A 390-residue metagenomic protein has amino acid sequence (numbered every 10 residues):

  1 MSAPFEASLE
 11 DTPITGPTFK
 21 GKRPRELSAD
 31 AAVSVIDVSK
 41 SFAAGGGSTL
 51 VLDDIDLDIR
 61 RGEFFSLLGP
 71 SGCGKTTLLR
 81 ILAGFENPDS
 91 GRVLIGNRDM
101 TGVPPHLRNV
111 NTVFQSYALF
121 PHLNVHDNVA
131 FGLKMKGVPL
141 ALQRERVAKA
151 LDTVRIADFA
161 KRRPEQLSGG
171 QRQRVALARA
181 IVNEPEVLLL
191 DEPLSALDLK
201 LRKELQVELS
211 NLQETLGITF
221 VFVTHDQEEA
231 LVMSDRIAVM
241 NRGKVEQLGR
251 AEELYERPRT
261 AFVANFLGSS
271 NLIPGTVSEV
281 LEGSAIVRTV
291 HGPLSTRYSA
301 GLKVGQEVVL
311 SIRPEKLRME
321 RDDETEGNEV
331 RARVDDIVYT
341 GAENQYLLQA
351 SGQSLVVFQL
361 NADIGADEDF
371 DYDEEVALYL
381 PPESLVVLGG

Functional and structural regions predicted by a protein language model:
S2-R25, S270, E279-G390: Non-catalytic connector elements of ABC transporters
L68-P70: The feature captures the beta-strand-to-loop junction immediately N-terminal to the Walker
A83: Helix-to-loop junction immediately C-terminal to a conserved catalytic motif
D89-R92, L142, R242, P274: Conserved coupling/switch loops of ABC nucleotide-binding domains, chiefly the family-specific signature
G91-D99: Conserved ABC transporter NBD signature motif
V103-N265: ABC ATPase nucleotide-binding domains
